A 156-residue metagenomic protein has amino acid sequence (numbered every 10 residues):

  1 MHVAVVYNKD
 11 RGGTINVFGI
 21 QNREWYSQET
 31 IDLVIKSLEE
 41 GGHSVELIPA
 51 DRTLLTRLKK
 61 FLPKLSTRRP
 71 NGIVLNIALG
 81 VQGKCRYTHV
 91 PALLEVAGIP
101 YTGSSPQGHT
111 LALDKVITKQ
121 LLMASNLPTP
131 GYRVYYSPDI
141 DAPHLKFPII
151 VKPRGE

Functional and structural regions predicted by a protein language model:
M1-P100, Q107, L113, I117 (+1 more regions): ATP-binding N-terminal substructure of ATP-dependent carboxylate-amine bond-forming enzymes
V45, P100-Y101, T129, I149: Hydrophobic beta-strand scaffold residues
R68-R69, L127, L145: Structured loop/turn residues at beta-strand edges in well-structured enzyme cores
P106-H109, M123: Flexible, glycine/proline-enriched loop segments at strand-loop-helix junctions that form or flank small-ligand binding
D114-R133: Short, glycine-/small-residue-rich phosphate/pyrophosphate-handling segment
L122-M123, L145-E156: ATP-grasp fold ATP-binding core
